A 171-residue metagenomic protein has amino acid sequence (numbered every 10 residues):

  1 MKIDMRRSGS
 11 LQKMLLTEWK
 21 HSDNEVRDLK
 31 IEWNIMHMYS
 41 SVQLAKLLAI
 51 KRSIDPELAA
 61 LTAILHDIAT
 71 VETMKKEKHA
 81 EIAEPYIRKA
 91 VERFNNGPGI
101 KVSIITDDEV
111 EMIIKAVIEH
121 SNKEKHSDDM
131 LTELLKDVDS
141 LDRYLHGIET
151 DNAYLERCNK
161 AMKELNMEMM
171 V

Functional and structural regions predicted by a protein language model:
M1-M14, E25-I54, L65, R93-I100 (+1 more regions): Divalent metal-dependent phosphate-bond-processing catalytic cores, especially two-metal-ion Mg2+/Mn2+ enzymes that act
S8-L16, V42, E81-R88, I114: An amphipathic alpha-helix signature
W19-S22: Non-catalytic protein-protein interaction scaffold segments in large eukaryotic complex-forming proteins
I31-N34, E72-E77, S103: Short, surface-exposed loop/turn motifs that are enriched in glycine and acidic residues and include a nearby proline
D55-P56, E109: Membrane-helix interface segments
P56-M74, H79-A83, I114-S121: His-Asp-centered metal-binding catalytic motifs of divalent-metal-dependent phosphohydrolases/nucleases
E77-K78, P85-E92, D108: A contiguous binding-surface segment within folded domains or other stable secondary-structure elements
S103-I114: Membrane-interface starts of transmembrane alpha-helices
